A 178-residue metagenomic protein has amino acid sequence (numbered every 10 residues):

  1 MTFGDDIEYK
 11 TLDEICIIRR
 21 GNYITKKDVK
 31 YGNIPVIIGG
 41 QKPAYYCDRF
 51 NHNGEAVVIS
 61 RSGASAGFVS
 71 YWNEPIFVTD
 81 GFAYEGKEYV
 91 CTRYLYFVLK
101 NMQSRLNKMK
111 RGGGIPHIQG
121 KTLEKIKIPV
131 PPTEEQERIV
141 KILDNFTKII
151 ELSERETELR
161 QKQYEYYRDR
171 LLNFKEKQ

Functional and structural regions predicted by a protein language model:
M1-Q178: Charged, alpha-helix-forming regions
